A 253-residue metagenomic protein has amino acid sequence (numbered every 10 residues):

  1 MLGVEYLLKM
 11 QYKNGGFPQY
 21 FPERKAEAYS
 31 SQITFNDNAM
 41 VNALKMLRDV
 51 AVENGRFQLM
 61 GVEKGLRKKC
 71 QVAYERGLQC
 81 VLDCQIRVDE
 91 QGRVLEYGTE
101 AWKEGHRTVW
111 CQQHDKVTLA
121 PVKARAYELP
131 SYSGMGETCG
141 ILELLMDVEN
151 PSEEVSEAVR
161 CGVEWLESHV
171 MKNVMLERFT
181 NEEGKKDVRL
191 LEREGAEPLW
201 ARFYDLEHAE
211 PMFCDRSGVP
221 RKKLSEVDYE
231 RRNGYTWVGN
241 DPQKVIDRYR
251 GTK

Functional and structural regions predicted by a protein language model:
L2-M40, L47, G61-S131: Active-site cradle of extracellular carbohydrate-active enzymes
K45, D49-Q79, V117-L129, S133-K253: Terminal, non-catalytic domain-edge segments
